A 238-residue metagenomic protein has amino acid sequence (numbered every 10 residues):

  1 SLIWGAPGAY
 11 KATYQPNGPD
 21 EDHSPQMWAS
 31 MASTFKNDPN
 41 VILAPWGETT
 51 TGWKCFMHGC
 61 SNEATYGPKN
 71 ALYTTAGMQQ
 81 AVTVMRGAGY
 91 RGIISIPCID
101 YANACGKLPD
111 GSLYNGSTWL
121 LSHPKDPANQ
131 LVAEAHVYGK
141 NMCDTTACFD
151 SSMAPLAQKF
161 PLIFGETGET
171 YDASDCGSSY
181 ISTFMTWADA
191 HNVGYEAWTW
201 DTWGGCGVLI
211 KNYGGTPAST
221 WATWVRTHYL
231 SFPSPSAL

Functional and structural regions predicted by a protein language model:
S1-Q15: Aromatic-lined carbohydrate-binding surfaces of glycoside hydrolases
Q15-I42, W46-G194, W198, T202 (+1 more regions): Extracellular glycoside hydrolase catalytic/binding regions
S231-L238: Low-complexity, Pro/Thr/Ser/Gly/Ala-rich linker/spacer regions in secreted, extracellular modular proteins
